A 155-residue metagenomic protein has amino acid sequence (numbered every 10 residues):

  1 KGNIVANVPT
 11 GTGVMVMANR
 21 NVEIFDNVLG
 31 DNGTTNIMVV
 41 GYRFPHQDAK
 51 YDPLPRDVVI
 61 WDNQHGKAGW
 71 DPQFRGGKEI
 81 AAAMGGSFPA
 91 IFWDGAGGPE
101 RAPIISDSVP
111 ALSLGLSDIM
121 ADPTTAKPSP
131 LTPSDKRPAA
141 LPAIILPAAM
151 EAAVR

Functional and structural regions predicted by a protein language model:
K1-R155: Extracellular parallel beta-helix/beta-solenoid repeat domains
